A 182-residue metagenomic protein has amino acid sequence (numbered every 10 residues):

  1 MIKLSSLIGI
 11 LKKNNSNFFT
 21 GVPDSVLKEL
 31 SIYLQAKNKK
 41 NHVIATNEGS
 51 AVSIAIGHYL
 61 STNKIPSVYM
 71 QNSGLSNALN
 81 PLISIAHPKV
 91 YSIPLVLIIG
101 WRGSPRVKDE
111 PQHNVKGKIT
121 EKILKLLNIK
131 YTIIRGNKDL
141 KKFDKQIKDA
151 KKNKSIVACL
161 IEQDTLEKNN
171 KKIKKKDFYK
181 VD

Functional and structural regions predicted by a protein language model:
M1-D182: Thiamine diphosphate
